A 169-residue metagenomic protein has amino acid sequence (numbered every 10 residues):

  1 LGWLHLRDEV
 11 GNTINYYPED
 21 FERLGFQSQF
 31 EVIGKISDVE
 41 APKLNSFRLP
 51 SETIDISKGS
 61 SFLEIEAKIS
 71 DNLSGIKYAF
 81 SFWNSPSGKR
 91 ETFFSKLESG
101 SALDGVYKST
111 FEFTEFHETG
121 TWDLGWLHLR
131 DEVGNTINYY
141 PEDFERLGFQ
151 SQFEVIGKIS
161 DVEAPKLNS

Functional and structural regions predicted by a protein language model:
L1-G2, N12, E115-L124, N135: Short glycine/proline/serine/threonine-rich loop/turn segments at secondary-structure transition edges
D8, I54-K58, I65-G75, S85 (+1 more regions): Extracellular acidic, Ser/Thr/Pro-rich low-complexity tracts
V10-G25, V133-G148: Beta-sandwich strand segments
F30-N45, F153-N168: Proline/serine/threonine-rich low-complexity linkers at boundaries of modular beta-sandwich domains
N45-I54, S169: Short, solvent-exposed loop/edge segments of extracellular or virion-exposed proteins
F82-R90: Change "in extracellular beta-sheet-rich domains … of secreted and cell-surface proteins" to "in beta-sheet-rich domains
K89-A102: Solvent-exposed serine/threonine-rich low-complexity stretches and specific carbohydrate-binding patches
S101-E112, E118-G120: Aromatic sugar-binding surface patches on proteins that engage polysaccharides or sugar-phosphate polymers
